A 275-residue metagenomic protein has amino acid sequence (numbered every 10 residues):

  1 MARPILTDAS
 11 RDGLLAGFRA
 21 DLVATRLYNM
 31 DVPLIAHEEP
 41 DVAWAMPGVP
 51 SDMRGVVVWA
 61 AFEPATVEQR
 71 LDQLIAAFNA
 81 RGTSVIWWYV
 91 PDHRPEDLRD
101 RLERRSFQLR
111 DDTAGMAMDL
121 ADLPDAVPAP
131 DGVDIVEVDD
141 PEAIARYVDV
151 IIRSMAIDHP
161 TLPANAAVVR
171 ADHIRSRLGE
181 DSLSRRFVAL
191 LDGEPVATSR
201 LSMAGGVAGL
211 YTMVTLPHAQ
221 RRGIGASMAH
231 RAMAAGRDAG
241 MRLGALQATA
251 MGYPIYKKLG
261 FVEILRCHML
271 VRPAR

Functional and structural regions predicted by a protein language model:
M1-N79, R94: N-terminal charged segments
I35-P40, P91-L109, L183-A197: Conserved beta-hairpin
M46-V57, M203-L210, Q220: A conserved beta-turn-beta hairpin within the catalytic core of GNAT-like acetyltransferases that forms part
A65-I144, A156, L246-A248, L270-R272: Acyl-donor-binding surface of acyltransferase catalytic domains
V67-A76, Y211-P217, R221-A234, D238 (+1 more regions): Conserved acetyl-CoA-binding loop-helix of GNAT-fold acetyltransferases
R81, V150-A164: Helix-loop element at the rim of GNAT/NAT acetyltransferase active sites that forms part of the acceptor-substrate
L102, Y256, F261: Conserved active-site tyrosine of GNAT-family acetyltransferases
P163-L216: A conserved beta-strand-loop-helix scaffold within acyl/acetyltransferase catalytic domains
